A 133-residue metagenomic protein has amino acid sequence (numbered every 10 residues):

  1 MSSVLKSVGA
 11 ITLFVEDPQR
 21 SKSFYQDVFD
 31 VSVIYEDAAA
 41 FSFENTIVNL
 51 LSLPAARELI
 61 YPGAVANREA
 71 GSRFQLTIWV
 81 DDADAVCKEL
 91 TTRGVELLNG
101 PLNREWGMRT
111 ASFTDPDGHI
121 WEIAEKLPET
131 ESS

Functional and structural regions predicted by a protein language model:
M1-K22, F74-L76, L127-S133: N-terminal beta-strand motif that seeds the catalytic metal site of vicinal oxygen chelate
S2-V4, C87-S133: Vicinal oxygen chelate
K6, T12-A56: Core segments of cupin and vicinal oxygen chelate
S7-E16, A39-S42, P62-E89, R109-T114: Vicinal oxygen chelate
E16-D17, N45-T46, P54-A55, V80-A83 (+2 more regions): Short loop segments at secondary-structure junctions
Q19, S23, D27, D84-T92 (+1 more regions): Replace "anionic and nucleotidyl ligands
S32-Y35, D81, R104-W106: Short solvent-exposed loop/turn micro-motifs enriched in small/polar/acidic residues
L50-L51, A56-I60, E129-S132: A short local loop/turn or secondary-structure capping micro-motif enriched for an aromatic residue
